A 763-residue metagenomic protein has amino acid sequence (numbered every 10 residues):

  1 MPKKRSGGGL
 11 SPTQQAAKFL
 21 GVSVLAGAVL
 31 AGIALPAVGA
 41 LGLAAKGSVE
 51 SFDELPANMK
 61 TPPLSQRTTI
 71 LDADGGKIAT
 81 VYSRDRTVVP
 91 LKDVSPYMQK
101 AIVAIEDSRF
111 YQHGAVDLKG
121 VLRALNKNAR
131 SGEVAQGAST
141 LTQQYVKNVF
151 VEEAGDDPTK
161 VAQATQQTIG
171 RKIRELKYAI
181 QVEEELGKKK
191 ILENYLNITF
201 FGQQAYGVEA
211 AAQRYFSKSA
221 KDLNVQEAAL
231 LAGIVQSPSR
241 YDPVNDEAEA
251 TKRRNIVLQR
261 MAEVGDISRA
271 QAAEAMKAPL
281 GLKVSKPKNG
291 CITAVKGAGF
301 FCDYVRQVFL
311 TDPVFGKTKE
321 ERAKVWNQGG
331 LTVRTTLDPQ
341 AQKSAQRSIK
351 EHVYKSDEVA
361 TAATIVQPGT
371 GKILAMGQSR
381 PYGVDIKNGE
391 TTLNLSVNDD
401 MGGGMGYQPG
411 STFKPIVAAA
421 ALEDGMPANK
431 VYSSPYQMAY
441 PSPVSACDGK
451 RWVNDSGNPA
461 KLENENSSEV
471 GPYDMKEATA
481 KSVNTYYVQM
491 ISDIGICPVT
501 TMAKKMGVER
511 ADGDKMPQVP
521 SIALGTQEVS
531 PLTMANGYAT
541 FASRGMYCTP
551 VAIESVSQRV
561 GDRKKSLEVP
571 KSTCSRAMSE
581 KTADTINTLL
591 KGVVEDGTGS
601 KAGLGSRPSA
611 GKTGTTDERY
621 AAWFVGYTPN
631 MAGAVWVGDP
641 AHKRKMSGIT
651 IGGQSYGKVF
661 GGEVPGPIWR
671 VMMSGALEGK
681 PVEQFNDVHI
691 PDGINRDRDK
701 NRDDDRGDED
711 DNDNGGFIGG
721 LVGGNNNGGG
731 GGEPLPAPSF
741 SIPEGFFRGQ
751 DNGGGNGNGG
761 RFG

Functional and structural regions predicted by a protein language model:
M1-S6, Y440-L462, S609-A610, G614-G763: Soluble, non-transmembrane domains of envelope/secretory-pathway proteins that act on or interact with carbohydrate
M1-T69: N-terminal type II signal-anchor transmembrane helix that functions as the membrane-insertion/stop-transfer segment
S51, A57-R67, D72, Q136-Q144 (+7 more regions): Extracytoplasmic/periplasmic proteins that interact with beta-lactams or build/remodel peptidoglycan
L64-D266, A480-V483, S492-G495: Peptidoglycan glycan-strand catalytic modules in the bacterial/periplasmic cell-wall system
K100-V103, D107, M261, A345 (+8 more regions): Active-site SXXK
E106-D117, S131-G137, V182-K188, F200-A205 (+13 more regions): Bacterial peptidoglycan biogenesis and beta-lactam-recognition machinery
R130-G155, N289-T293, M426-V499, G561-G592: Conserved catalytic neighborhood of penicillin-recognizing serine enzymes
T335-K355, A363-I365, M376-Q378, V384-Q408 (+2 more regions): A penicillin-recognizing enzyme superfamily signal
